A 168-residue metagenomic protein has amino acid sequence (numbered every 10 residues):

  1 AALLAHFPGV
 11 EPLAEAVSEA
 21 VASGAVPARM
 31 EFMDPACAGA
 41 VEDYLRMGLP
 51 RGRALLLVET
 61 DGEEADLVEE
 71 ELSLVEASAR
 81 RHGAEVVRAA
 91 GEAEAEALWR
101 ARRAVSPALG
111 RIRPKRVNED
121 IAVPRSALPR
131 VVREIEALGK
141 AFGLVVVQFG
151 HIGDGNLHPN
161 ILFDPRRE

Functional and structural regions predicted by a protein language model:
A1-E168: Noncatalytic alpha-helical scaffold of FAD-dependent oxidoreductases
